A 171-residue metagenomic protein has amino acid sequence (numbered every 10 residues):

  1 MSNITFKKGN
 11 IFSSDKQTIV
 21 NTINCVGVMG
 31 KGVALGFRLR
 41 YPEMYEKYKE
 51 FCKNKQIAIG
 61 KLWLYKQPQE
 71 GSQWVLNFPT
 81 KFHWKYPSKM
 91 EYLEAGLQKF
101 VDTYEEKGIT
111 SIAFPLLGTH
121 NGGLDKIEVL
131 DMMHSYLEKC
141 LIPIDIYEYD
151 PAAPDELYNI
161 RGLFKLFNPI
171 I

Functional and structural regions predicted by a protein language model:
M1-I171: Macrodomain-like recognition of ADP-ribose-binding/processing modules
